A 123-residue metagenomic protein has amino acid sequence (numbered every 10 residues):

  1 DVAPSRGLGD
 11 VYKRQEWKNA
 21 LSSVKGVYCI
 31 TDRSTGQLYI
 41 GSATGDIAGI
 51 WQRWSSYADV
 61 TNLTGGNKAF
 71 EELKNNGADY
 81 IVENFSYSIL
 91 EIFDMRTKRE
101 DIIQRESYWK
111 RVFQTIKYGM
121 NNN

Functional and structural regions predicted by a protein language model:
D1-Y12: Single conserved hydrophobic/aromatic residue that forms the stacking wall/gate of nucleotide- or nucleobase-binding
D10-T31, Q37-I40, T44-N123: Structure-specific nucleic-acid interaction/processing domains
